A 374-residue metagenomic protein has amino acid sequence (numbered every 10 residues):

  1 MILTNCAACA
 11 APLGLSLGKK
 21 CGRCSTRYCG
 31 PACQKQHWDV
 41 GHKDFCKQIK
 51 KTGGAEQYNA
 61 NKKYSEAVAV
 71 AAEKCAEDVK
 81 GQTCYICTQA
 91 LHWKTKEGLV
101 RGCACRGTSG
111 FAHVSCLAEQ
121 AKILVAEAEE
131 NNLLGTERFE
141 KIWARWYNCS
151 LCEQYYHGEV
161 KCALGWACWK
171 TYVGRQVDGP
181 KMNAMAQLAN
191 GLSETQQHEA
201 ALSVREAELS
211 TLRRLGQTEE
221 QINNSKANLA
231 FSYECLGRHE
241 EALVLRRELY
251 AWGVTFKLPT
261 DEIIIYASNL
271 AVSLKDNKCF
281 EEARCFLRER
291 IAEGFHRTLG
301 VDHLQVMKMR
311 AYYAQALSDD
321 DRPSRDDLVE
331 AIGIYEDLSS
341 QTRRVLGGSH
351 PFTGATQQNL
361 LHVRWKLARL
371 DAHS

Functional and structural regions predicted by a protein language model:
M1-K19, C75-C103, L151-A163: Small Cys/His zinc-coordinating "RING-like" fingers
I2-N5, L17, C24, C29 (+6 more regions): Cysteine-rich, disulfide-stabilized extracellular repeat modules
L3-A8, P12-K19, R23, K43-A60 (+3 more regions): Cys/His-rich compact domains and repeats that use clustered cysteines and histidines to build disulfide
N5, K20, Y28-A32, H42-F45 (+4 more regions): The −1 position to Zn-ligating cysteines in a subset of zinc-ribbon hairpins
C9-P12, C24, A32-C33, I49 (+3 more regions): Short Cys/His-rich metal-coordination motifs, predominantly Zn2+-binding knuckles/fingers
L17-S25, Q34-Q48, Y58, K96-A104 (+1 more regions): Short cysteine/histidine-rich zinc-coordinating motifs and their immediately flanking basic loops
S25-F45, T108-A126: Cys/His-coordinated zinc-finger cores
G53-A67, A71-K74, Q89-W93, S109 (+1 more regions): Intrinsic-disorder-linked linear interaction elements in eukaryotic regulatory proteins
